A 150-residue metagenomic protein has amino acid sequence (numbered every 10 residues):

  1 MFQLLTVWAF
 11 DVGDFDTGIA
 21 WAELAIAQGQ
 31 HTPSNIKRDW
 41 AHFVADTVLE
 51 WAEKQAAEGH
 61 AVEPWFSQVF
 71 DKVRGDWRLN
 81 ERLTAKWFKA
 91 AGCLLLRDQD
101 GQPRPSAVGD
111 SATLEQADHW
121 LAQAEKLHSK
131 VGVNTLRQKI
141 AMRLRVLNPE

Functional and structural regions predicted by a protein language model:
M1-F2, W77, T84, D110 (+1 more regions): Residues that mark the junctions of alpha-helical repeat units in TPR/alpha-solenoid scaffolds
M1-V12, W21-A25: Non-membrane alpha-helical segments in proteins
M1-V7, S34-A56, D71, R82-Q102 (+2 more regions): Amphipathic alpha-helical repeat scaffolds of TPR domains
D16-A25, Q55-D76, P103-A124, E150: Alpha-helical repeat scaffolds
Q28-T32, V73-W77, L95, L121 (+1 more regions): Alpha-helical junction/boundary sensor with strong preference for TPR arrays
T32, D76, N80, G101-Q102 (+2 more regions): Alpha-solenoid repeat scaffolds
A117-E150: Eukaryotic acidic, Ser/Thr-rich intrinsically disordered low-complexity regions
